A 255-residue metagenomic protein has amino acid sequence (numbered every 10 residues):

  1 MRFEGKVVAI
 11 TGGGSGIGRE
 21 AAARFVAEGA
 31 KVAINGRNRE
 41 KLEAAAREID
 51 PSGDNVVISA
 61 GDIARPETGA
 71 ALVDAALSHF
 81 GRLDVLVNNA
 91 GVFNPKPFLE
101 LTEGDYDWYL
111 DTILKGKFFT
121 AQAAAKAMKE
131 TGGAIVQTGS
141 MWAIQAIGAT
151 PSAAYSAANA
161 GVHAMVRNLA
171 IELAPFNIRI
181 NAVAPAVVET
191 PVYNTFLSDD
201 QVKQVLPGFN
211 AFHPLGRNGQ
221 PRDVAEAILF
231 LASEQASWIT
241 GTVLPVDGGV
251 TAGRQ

Functional and structural regions predicted by a protein language model:
V7, G12-G16: Conserved glycine-rich cofactor-binding loop
V87, A174, R179, I239-G241: Short, small/polar-rich loop/turn modules that mediate ligand/substrate recognition or access, typified
P97-F98, D105-L110, V205, F209: Substrate-binding pocket helix/loop in short-chain dehydrogenase/reductase
A121, A158, V166: Active-site helix of classical SDR
K126, I171-P175, S237: Alpha-helical segment proximal to the catalytic Tyr-Lys
S140: Residue(s) in the substrate-gating loop at a strand-loop-helix junction that position the organic substrate next
I228-L229, T240-Q255: Short C-terminal tail/terminal secondary-structure segment of NAD(P)H-dependent dehydrogenase/reductase domains
